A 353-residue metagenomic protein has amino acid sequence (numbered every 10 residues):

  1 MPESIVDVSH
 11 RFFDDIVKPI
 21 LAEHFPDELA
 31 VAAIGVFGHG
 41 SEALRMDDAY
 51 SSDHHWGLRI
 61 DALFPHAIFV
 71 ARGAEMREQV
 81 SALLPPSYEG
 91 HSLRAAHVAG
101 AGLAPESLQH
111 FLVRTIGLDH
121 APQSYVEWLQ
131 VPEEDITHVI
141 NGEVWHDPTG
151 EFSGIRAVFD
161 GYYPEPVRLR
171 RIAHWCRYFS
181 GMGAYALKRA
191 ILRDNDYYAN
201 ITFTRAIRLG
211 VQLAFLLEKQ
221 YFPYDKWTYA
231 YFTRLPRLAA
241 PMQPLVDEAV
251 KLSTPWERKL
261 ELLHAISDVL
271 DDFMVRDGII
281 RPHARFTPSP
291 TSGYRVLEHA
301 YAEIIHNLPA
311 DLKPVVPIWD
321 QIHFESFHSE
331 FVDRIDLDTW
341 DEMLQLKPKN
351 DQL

Functional and structural regions predicted by a protein language model:
M1-G35: Helical scaffold of the NTase/Pol beta-like nucleotidyltransferase catalytic core
M1-V6, R59, K188, R193-N195: Glycine- and acidic
F12-D14, P26-A30, G38-G40, L44-R45 (+3 more regions): Terminal, compositionally biased segments used for targeting/anchoring and flexible tails
L21-D61, P65-A67: Active-site nucleotide-donor binding segment shared across nucleotidyl transfer reactions
F64-F69, R193-Y197: A generic structural motif
V70-L192, P244: Conserved NTP/Mg2+-binding pocket subregion across the NTase superfamily
T137-V316, H323, F327-S329: Conserved nucleotidyltransferase catalytic core and NTase-mimicking acidic/glycine-rich helix/loop elements in nucleic
K313-L353: Extended, compositionally biased alpha-helical segments that mediate assembly or anchoring
